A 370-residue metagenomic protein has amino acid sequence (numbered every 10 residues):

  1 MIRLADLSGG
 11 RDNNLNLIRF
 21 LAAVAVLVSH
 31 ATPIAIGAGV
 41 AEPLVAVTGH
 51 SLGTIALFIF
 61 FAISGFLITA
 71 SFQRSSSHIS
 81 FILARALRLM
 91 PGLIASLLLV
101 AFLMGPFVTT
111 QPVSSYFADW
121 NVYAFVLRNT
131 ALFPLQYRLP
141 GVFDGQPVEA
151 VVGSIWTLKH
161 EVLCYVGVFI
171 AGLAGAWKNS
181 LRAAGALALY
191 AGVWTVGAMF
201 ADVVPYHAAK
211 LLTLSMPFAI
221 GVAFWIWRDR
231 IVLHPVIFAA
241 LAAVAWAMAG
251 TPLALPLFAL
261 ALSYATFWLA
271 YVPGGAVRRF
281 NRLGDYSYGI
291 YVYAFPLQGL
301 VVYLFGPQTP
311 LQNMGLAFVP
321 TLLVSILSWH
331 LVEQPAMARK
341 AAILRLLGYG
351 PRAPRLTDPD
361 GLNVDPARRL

Functional and structural regions predicted by a protein language model:
M1-D6, Q298-L370: C-terminal "closing" transmembrane helix and its immediate cytosolic amphipathic cap in multi-pass membrane proteins
G10-N13, V45-L57, P147-H160, M199-P217 (+3 more regions): Interfacial loop-to-helix transition and helix-capping segments at the boundaries of transmembrane helices
N13-F72, M90-G92, I290-F295: Functionally critical transmembrane alpha-helices in membrane proteins and complexes, commonly lining
R19, T54-L57, S71-T110, S114-R128 (+7 more regions): Transmembrane alpha-helical segments and their boundary/interface "anchor" motifs in multi-pass integral membrane
T48-G49, I94-V162, V166, S263 (+1 more regions): Membrane-interface helix-loop-helix regions
T69-S76, F102-V108, I170-S180, V196-F200 (+5 more regions): Structural signal for the C-terminal ends of transmembrane alpha-helices and the immediately following loop
V162-A191, W225-V236, T309-P310: Solvent-exposed interhelical
A243-Q334: Alpha-helical transmembrane segments of multi-pass integral membrane proteins
